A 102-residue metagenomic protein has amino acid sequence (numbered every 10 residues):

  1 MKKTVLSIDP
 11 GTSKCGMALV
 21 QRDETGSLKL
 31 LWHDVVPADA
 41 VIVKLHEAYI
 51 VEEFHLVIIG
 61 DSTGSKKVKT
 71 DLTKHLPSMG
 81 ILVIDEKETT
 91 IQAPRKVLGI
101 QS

Functional and structural regions predicted by a protein language model:
M1-I8, T12-S102: Phosphate- and other anionic-substrate recognition elements at nucleic-acid/protein interfaces
